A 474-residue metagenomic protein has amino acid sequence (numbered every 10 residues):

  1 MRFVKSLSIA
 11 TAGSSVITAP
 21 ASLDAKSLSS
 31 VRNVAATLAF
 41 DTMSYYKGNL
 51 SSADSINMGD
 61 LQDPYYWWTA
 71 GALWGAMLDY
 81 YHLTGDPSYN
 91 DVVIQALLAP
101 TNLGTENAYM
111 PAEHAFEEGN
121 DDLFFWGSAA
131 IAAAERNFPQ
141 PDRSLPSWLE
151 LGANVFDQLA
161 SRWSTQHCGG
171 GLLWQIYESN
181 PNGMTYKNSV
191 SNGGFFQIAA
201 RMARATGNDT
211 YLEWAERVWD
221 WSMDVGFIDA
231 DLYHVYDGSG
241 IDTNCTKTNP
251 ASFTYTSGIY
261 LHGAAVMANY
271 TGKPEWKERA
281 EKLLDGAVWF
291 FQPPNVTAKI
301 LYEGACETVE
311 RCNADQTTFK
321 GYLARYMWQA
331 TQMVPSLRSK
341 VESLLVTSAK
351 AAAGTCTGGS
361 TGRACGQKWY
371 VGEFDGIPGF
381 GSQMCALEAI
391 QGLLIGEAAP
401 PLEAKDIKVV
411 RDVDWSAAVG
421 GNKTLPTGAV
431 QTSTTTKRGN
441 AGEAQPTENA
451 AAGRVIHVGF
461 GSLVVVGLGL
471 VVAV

Functional and structural regions predicted by a protein language model:
R2-F3, I9-A36, G469-V474: N-terminal signal peptide
L23-D121, F125, A133, S144 (+2 more regions): CBM-like carbohydrate-recognition segments
K47, G85, T105-E106, F138 (+8 more regions): Helix-capping and short linker residues that terminate individual alpha-solenoid repeat units
G48, A53-D54, D142-P146, N180-N182 (+4 more regions): Juxtamembrane/interface segments of multi-pass membrane proteins
L78-H82, I131, E135, A200-R204 (+2 more regions): Tandem alpha-helical RNA-recognition repeat domains
D91-Q95, A99-A200: Extended ligand-binding groove/face enriched in aromatic
N192-F195, A199-T206, T210-M267, A280 (+1 more regions): Active-site cradle of extracellular carbohydrate-active enzymes
